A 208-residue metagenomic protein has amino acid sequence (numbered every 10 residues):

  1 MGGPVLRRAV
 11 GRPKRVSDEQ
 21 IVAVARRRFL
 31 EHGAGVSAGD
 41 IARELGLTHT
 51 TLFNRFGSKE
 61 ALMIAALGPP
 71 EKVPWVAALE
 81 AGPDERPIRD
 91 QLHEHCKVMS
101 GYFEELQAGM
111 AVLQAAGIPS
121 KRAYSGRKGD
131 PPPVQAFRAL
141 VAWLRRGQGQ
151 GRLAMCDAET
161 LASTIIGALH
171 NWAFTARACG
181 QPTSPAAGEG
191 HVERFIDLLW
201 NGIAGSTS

Functional and structural regions predicted by a protein language model:
M1-L47, E60-I64: Basic, helix-initiating cap at the start of DNA-binding domains
A38, L67-W75: Short, basic, alpha-helical segments at the C-terminal edge of helix-turn-helix-like DNA-binding modules
G46-F56: Short hydrophobic/aromatic patch on the recognition helix
F56, A66-L67: DNA major-groove recognition helix of helix-turn-helix
A61, L67, Y102-S125, F174-A178: Amphipathic alpha-helical segments used for helix-helix packing
A77-G109, L161-I165, V192: Hydrophobic alpha-helical connector segments
G101-Y102, F137, A142, R146 (+2 more regions): Amphipathic C-terminal alpha-helical segment
E105, V112, R122-Q150, E159-S163 (+2 more regions): Amphipathic alpha-helical packing segments from all-alpha helical-bundle domains
